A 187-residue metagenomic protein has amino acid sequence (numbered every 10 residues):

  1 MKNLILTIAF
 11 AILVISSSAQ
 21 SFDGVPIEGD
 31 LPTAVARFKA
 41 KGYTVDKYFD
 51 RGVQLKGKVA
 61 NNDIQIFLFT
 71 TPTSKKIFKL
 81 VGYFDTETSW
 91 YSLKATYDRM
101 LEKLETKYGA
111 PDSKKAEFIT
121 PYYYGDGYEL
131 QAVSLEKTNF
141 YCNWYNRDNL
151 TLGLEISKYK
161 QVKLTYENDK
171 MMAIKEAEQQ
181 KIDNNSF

Functional and structural regions predicted by a protein language model:
M1-S17: Sec-dependent N-terminal signal peptides
F10, V59, T71-T73, V133-L135 (+1 more regions): Sterically constrained small-residue positions within well-ordered secondary structures of folded domains
V14, G42, T71-T73: Prokaryotic Sec-type signal peptides and long signal-anchor helices with extended Leu/Ile/Val-rich h-regions
Q20-G52, F84-F187: Non-cytosolic coordination micro-motifs
K58-K103: Mid-chain, structured segments of secreted extracytoplasmic proteins
